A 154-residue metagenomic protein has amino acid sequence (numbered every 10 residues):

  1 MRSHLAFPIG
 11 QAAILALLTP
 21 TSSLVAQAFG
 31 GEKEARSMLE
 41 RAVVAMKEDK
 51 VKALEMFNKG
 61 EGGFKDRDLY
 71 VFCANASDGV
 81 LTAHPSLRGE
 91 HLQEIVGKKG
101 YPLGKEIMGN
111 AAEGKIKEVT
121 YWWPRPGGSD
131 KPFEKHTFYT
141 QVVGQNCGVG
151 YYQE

Functional and structural regions predicted by a protein language model:
M1-S3, F7-E154: N-terminal membrane-sensor/transducer module of prokaryotic signaling receptors
